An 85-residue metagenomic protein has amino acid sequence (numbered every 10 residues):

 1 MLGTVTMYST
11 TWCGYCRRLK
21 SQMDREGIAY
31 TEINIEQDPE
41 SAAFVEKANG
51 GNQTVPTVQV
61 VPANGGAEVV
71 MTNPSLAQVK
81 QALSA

Functional and structural regions predicted by a protein language model:
M1-I28: Local sequence-structure signature of Cys/Sec-based thiol-disulfide redox active-site neighborhoods
T6-S9, N34-I35, T72: Active-site-adjacent beta-strand anchor residues
G14, P39-E40, Q53: Short alpha-helical
D24, T31, E46-K47: Short polybasic/polar patches that bind polyanions
I28-A42: Thiol-based oxidoreductase modules, predominantly thioredoxin-like and allied folds used for disulfide exchange
A43-N49, A82-S84: Short amphipathic alpha-helix with an adjacent loop that forms part of the alpha/beta core around
N49-Q59: Structural micro-motif
V60-A85: Non-catalytic, surface beta->alpha helical segment in thiol-disulfide oxidoreductase systems
